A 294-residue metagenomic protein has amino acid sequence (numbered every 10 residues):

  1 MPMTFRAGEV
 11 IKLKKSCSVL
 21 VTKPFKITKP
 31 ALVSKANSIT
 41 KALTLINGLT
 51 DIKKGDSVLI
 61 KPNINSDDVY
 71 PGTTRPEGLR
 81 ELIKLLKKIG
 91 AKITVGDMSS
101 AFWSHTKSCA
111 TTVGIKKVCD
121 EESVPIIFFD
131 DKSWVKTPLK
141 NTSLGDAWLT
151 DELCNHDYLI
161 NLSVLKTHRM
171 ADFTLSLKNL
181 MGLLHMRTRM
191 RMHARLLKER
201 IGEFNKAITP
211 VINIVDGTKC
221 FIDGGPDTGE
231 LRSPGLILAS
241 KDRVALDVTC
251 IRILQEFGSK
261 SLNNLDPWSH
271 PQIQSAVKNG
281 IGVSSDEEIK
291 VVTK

Functional and structural regions predicted by a protein language model:
M1-K294: N-terminal and secondary-structure boundary signal
